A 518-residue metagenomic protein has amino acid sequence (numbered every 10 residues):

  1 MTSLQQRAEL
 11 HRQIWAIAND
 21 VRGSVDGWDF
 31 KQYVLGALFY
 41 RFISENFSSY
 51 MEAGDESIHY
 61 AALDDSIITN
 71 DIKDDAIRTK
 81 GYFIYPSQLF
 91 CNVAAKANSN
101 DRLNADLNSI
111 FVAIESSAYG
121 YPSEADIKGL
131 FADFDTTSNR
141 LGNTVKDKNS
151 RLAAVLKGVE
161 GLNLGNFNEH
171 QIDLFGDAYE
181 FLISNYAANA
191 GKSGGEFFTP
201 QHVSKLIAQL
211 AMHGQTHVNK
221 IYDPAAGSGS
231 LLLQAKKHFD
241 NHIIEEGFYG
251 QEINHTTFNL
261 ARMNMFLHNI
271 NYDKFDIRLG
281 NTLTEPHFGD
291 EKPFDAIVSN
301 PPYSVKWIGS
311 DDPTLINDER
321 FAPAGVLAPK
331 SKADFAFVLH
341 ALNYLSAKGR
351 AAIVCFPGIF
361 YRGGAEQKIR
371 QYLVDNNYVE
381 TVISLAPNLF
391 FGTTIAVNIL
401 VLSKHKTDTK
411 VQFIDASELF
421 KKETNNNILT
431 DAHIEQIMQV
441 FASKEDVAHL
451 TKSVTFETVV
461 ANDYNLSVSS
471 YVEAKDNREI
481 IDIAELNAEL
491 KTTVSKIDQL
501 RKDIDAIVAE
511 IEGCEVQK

Functional and structural regions predicted by a protein language model:
M1-L206, L210-A211, Q215, D273-T282 (+3 more regions): Non-catalytic, mostly N-terminal accessory regions of nucleic-acid modification and defense proteins
Q5, E285, E291-K518: A conserved structural/catalytic subdomain of Rossmann-like adenosyl-cofactor enzymes
V34, F175, V218, E245 (+3 more regions): A structure-centric signal for secondary-structure junctions around beta-strands
N168, D240-N241, L267, F390 (+1 more regions): Generic marker of residues within folded, mature protein domains
L174, I221, S331: Glycine-rich, flexible loop segments associated with nucleotide phosphate handling
S193-S299, S304-K306, D311-L315, R320-G325 (+3 more regions): Conserved S-adenosyl-L-methionine
